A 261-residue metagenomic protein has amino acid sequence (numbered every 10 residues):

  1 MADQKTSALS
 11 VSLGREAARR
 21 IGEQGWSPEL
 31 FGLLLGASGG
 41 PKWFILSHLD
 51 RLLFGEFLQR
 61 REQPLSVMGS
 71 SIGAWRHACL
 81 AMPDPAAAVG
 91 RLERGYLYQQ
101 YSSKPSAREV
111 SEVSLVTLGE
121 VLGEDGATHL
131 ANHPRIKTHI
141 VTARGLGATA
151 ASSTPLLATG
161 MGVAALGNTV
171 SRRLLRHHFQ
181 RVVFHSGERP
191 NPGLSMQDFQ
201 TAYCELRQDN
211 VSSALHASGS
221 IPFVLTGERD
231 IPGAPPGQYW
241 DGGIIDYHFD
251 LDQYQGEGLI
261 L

Functional and structural regions predicted by a protein language model:
M1-S66, C79-L261: Patatin-like phospholipase
G69, G73: Gly/Ala-rich beta-loop-alpha elbow adjacent to hydrolase catalytic centers
